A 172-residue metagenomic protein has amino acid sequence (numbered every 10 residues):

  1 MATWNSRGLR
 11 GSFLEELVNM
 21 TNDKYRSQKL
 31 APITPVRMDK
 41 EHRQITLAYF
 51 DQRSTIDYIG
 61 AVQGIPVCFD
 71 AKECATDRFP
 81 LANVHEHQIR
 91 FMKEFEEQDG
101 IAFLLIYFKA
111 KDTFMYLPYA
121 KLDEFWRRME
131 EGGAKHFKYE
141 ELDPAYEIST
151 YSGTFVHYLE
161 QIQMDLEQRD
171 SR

Functional and structural regions predicted by a protein language model:
M1-Y49: Acidic-basic catalytic patches of nuclease active cores, encompassing PD-(D/E)XK and other metal-cofactor nuclease
R26, D112, E130: Electrostatic, structured charged patches in enzyme active sites and in nucleic-acid/phosphate-binding
D51-T55, V62-P66, E97-D99: Short connector loops at helix/strand junctions that flank enzyme active sites, especially segments positioning acidic
Y58-T76: Conserved catalytic cores of phosphodiester-cleaving nucleases, focusing on short active-site segments
C74-Q98: Mg2+/Mn2+-dependent nuclease catalytic core
K93-D123: Nucleic-acid nuclease catalytic cores
P118-K138: Short, electropositive alpha-helical surface patch
E140-R172: Charged phosphate-binding loop/patch that engages nucleotide di/tri-phosphates or the phosphate backbone of nucleic
